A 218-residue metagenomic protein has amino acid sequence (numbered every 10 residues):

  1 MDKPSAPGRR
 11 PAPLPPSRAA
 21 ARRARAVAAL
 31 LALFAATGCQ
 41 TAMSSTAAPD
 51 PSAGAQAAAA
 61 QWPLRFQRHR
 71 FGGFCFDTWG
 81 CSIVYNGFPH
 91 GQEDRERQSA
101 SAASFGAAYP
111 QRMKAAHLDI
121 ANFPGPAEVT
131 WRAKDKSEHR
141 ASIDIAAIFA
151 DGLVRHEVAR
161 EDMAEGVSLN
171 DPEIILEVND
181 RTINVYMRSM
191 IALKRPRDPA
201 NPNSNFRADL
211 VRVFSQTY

Functional and structural regions predicted by a protein language model:
P4-V27: Bacterial N-terminal signal peptides that target proteins for export
A35-G38: C-terminal motif of bacterial Sec signal peptides marking the signal peptidase cleavage site
Q40-A42: Bacterial signal peptide processing site
S52-F88: Short, surface-exposed binding/anchoring microloops in extracellular/periplasmic proteins
V84-D135: Tryptophan-paired
E138-D144: Edge beta-strands of extracellular beta-sandwich domains
I148-G152: Extracellular interdomain linker/stem segments of modular secreted and single-pass surface proteins
R155-Y218: Compositionally biased low-complexity segments at domain edges in trafficked proteins and select soluble regulators
